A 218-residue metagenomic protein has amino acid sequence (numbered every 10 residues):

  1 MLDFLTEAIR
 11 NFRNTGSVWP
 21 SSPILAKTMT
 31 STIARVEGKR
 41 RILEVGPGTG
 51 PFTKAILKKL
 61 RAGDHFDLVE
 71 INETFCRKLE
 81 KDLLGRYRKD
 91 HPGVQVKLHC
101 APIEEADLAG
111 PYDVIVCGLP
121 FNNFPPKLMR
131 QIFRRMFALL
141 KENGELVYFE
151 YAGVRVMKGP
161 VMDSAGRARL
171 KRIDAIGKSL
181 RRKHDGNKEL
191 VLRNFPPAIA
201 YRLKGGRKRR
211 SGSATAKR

Functional and structural regions predicted by a protein language model:
M1-E37: Class I SAM-dependent methyltransferase Rossmann-like catalytic core, especially the SAM/SAH-binding loop
T49-A62: Conserved SAM-binding loop of SAM-dependent methyltransferases across substrates and taxa, primarily the Class I
N72-T74: Conserved SAM/SAH-binding beta-strand->alpha-helix loop
C76-L108: S-adenosyl-L-methionine
Y112-L128: A short SAM/SAH-binding and catalytic strip from SAM-dependent methyltransferases
R130-E142: A short glycine-rich, Lys/Arg-flanked "PGG" loop and its adjoining helix->strand segment in the class I
E142-A152: Conserved beta-strand signature within the Rossmann-like core of class I S-adenosyl-L-methionine
R167-R218: Class I S-adenosyl-L-methionine
